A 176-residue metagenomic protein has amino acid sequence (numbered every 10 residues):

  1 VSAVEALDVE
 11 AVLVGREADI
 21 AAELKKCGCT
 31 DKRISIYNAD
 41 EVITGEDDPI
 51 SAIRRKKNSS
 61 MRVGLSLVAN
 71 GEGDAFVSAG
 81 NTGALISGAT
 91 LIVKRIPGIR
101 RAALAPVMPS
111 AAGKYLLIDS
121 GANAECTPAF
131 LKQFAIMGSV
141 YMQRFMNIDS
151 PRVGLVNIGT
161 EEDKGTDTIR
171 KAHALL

Functional and structural regions predicted by a protein language model:
V1, I20-A21, N58-G71, A75-A89 (+3 more regions): Short glycine/serine/threonine-rich phosphate/pyrophosphate-binding segments that cradle anionic phosphate groups
V1-G45: N-terminal glycine-rich anion-binding loop in soluble enzyme alpha/beta folds
L7-V9, T30-K32, N70-D74, N81-T82 (+3 more regions): Short coil/turn connectors at secondary-structure junctions
E10-V12, A18-A21, A124-L176: Glycine-rich phosphate/diphosphate-binding loop of Rossmann-like nucleotide-binding domains
L13-G15, Y37, S78-G80, V107-M108 (+2 more regions): Short beta-strand segments
C29-G73: Phosphate/nucleotide-donor binding subsite
E41-V42, N81-G83, L91, T160-E161: Short glycine-rich anion-binding loops that position phosphate/pyrophosphate groups of nucleotides and phosphorylated
S87-G121: Short, acidic/small-residue loops that bind anionic groups at enzyme active sites
